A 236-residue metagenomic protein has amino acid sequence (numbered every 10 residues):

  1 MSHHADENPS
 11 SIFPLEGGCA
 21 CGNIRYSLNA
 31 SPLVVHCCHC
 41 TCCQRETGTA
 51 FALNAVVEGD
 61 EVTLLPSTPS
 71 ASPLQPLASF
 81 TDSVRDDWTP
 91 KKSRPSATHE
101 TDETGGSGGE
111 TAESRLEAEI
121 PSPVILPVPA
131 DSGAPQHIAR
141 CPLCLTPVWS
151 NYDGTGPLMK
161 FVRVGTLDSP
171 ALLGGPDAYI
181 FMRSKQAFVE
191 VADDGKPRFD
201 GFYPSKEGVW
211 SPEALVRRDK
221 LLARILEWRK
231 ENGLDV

Functional and structural regions predicted by a protein language model:
S2-E16, I24-V236: A short Gly-Trp-Pro
